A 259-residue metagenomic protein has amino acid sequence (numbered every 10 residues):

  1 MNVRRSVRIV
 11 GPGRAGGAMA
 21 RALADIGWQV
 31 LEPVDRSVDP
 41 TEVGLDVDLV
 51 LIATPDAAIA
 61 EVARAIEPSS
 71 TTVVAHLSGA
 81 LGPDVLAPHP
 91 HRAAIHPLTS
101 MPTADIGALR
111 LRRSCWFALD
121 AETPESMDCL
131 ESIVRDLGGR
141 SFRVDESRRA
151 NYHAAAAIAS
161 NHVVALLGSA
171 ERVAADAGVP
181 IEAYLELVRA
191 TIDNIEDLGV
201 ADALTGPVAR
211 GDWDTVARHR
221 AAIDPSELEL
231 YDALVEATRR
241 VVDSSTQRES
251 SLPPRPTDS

Functional and structural regions predicted by a protein language model:
M1-L45: NAD(P)+-binding Rossmann beta1-loop-alpha1 motif at the extreme N-terminus of oxidoreductases
V3-S6, T71, S114: Phosphate-coordination loops involved in phosphoryl transfer and adenosine-cofactor binding
V7, V30-L31, R92, S141 (+1 more regions): Hydrophobic anchor at the start of a short beta-strand that flanks the dinucleotide cofactor-binding loop
V7-I9, I52, L119: Hydrophobic Val/Ile/Leu positions in short beta-strands of Rossmann-like dinucleotide-binding domains
G17-R21, S37-G107: Rossmann-like NAD(P)(H) cofactor-binding subdomain of soluble oxidoreductases
I26, G107-D197: Internal alpha-helical scaffold of NAD(P)-dependent oxidoreductase catalytic cores
E182-S259: NAD(P)-dependent Rossmann-like dehydrogenase/reductase catalytic/cofactor-binding core
